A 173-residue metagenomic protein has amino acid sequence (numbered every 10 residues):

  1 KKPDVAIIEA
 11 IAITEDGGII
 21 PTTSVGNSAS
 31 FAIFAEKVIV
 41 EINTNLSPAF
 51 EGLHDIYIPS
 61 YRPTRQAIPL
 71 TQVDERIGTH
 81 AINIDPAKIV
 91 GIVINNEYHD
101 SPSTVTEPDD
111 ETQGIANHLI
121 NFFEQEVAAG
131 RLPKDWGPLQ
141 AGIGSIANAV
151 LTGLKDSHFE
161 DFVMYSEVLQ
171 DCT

Functional and structural regions predicted by a protein language model:
K1-T173: Conserved alpha/beta enzyme-core scaffold
